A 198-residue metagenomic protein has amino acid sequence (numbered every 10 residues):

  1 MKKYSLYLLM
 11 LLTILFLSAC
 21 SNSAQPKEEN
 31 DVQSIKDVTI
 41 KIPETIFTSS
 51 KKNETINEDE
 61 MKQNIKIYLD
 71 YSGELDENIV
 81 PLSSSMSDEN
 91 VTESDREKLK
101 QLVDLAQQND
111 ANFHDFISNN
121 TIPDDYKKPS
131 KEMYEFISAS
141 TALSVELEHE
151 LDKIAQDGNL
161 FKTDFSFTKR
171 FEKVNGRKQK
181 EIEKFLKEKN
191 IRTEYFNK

Functional and structural regions predicted by a protein language model:
M1-S5: Positively charged n-region of N-terminal signal peptides that target proteins for export
L6-I14: Hydrophobic helical h-region of N-terminal Sec-dependent signal peptides in bacterial secretory/periplasmic proteins
F16-A19: C-terminal motif of bacterial Sec signal peptides marking the signal peptidase cleavage site
S21-S23: Bacterial signal peptide processing site
Q25-K27: Solvent-exposed, non-transmembrane helices and loops of integral membrane proteins
I35-L99, F136-K198: C-terminal amphipathic alpha-helix
T92-I137, E188, R192-F196: Short, solvent-exposed, charged loop/turn and helix-capping segments that join or cap alpha-helices on peripheral
